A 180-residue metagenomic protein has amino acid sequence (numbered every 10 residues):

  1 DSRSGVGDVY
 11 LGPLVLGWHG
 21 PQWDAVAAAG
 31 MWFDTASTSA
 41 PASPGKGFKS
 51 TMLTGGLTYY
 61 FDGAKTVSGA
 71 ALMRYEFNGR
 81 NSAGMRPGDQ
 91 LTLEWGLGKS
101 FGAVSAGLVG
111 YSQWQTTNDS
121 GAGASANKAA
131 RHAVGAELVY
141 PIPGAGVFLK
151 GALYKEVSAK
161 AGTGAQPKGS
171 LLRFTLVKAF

Functional and structural regions predicted by a protein language model:
D1-G88, P141-P143, S158, P167: Outer-membrane pore/translocation modules
N81-F180: Outer membrane beta-barrel transmembrane domains
